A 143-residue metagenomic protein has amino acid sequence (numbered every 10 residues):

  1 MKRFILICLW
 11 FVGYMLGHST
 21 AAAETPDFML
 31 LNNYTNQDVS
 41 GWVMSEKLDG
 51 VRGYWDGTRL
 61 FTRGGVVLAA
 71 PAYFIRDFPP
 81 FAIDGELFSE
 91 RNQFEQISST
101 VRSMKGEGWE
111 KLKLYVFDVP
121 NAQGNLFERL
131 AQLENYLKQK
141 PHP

Functional and structural regions predicted by a protein language model:
M1-F4: Positively charged n-region of N-terminal signal peptides that target proteins for export
L6-G17: Bacterial N-terminal signal peptides
H18-S19, E134: Residue-level signature of transmembrane alpha-helix interfaces in integral membrane proteins
A22-N36: Charged, flexible boundary elements
T35-H142: Covalent nucleotidyltransferase
